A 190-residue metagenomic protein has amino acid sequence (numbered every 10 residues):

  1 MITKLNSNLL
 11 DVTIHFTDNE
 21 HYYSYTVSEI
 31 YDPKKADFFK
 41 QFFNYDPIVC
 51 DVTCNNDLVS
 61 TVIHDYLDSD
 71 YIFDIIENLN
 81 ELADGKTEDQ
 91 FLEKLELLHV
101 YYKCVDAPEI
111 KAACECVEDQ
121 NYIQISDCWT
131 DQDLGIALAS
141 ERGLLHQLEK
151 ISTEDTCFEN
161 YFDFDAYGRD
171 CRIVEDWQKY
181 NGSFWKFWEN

Functional and structural regions predicted by a protein language model:
M1-P33, D37, G182-N190: Short, extreme N-terminal segment that most often corresponds to the first beta-strand
I2, T13-H15, K86, K150-D155: Short, flexible coil/linker segments at or flanking structured domains
K4-S7, D133-N190: Acidic, proline/glycine-rich low-complexity IDRs
F16, F38-F43, F73, F91 (+3 more regions): Phenylalanine-focused residue identity feature
Y22, Y31-S152: Mixed-charge (acidic/basic) macromolecular-recognition segments
